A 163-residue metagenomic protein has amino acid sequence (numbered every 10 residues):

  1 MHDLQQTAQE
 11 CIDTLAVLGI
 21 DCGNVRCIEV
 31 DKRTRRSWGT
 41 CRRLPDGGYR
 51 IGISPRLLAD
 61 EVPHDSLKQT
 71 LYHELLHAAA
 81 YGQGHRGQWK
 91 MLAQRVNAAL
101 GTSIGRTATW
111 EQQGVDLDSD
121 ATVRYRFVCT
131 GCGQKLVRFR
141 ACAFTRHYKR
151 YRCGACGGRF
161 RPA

Functional and structural regions predicted by a protein language model:
M1-Q69, A78-A163: Active-site-proximal or metal-binding-adjacent scaffold patches in catalytic folds
E74: Walker B catalytic acidic pair
